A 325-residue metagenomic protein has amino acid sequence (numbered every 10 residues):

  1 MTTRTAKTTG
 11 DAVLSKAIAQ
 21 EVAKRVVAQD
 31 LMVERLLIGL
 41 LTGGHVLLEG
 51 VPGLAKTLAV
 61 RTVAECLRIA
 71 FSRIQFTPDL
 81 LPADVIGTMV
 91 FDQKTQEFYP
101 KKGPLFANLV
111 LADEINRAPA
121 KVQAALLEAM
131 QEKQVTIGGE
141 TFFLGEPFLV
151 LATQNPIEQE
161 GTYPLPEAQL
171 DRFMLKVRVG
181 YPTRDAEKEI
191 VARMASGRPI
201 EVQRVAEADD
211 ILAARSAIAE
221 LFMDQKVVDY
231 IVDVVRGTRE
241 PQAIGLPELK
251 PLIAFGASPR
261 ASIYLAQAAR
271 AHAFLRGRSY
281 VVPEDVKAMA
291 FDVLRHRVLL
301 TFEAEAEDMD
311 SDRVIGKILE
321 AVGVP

Functional and structural regions predicted by a protein language model:
M1-T9, E240-P325: C-terminal engagement/docking regions of AAA+ P-loop ATPases
G10-L54, R236: Pre-Walker A (pre-P-loop) alpha-helix and adjacent loop at the N terminus of AAA/AAA+ ATPase modules, a conserved
R35-I38, F91-L111: Conserved alpha-helical scaffold flanking the Walker A/P-loop in AAA+ ATPase domains
L40-T77: Walker A/P-loop
V46, V110, F148: Conserved beta-strand position immediately N-terminal to the Walker
G50, D113-E114, A125: Walker B catalytic acidic pair
V51, V85, T153: P-loop (Walker A) phosphate-binding loop of NTP-binding proteins
D92-E97, A118, V122, M130-L221 (+1 more regions): Canonical AAA+ ATPase core
